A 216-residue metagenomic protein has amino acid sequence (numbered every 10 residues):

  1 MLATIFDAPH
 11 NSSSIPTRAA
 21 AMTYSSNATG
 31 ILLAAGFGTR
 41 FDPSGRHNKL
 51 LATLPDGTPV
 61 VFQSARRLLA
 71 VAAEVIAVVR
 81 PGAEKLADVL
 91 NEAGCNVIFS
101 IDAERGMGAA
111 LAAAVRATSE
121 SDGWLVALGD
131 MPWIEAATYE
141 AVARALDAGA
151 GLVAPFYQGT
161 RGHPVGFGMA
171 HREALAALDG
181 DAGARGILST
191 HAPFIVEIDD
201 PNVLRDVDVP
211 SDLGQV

Functional and structural regions predicted by a protein language model:
M1-A21: N-terminal amphipathic/basic-hydrophobic helices that include classical n-h-c signal peptides and signal-anchor
P16-G30, E173-V216: Conserved alpha/beta core of the MobA/IspD/sugar-nucleotide pyrophosphorylase nucleotidyltransferase superfamily
Y24-R80, E84: N-terminal glycine-rich phosphate-binding loop and ensuing alpha1 helix
G45-P55, P59, A77, P81 (+6 more regions): Residues at secondary-structure transition points
Q63, K85, A109-A113, A141 (+1 more regions): Alpha-helical elements of Rossmann-like donor-binding domains used by nucleotide-donor carbohydrate transfer enzymes
V71, N91-G94, H171, H191: Short, structured coil segments at secondary-structure junctions
A73-C95, S100-A113: Short, surface-exposed acidic-centric catalytic microdomains
S100-A176: Conserved beta-loop-beta/alpha segment of the NTase-like Rossmann-fold superfamily that binds/positions NTPs
